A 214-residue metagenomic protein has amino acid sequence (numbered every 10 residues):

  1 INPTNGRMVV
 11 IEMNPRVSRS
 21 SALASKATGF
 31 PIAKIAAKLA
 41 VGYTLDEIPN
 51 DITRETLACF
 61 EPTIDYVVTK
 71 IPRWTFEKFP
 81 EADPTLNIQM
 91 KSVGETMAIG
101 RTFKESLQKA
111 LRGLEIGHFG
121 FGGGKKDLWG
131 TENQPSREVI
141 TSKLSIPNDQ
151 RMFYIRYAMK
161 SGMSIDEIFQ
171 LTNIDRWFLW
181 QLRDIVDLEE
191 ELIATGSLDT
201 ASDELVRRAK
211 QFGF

Functional and structural regions predicted by a protein language model:
I1-A194, L198-D203, A209: ATP-dependent carboxylate activation and anion-phosphoryl transfer catalytic cores that bind Mg-ATP to form
F214: Hard-cation-handling environments
